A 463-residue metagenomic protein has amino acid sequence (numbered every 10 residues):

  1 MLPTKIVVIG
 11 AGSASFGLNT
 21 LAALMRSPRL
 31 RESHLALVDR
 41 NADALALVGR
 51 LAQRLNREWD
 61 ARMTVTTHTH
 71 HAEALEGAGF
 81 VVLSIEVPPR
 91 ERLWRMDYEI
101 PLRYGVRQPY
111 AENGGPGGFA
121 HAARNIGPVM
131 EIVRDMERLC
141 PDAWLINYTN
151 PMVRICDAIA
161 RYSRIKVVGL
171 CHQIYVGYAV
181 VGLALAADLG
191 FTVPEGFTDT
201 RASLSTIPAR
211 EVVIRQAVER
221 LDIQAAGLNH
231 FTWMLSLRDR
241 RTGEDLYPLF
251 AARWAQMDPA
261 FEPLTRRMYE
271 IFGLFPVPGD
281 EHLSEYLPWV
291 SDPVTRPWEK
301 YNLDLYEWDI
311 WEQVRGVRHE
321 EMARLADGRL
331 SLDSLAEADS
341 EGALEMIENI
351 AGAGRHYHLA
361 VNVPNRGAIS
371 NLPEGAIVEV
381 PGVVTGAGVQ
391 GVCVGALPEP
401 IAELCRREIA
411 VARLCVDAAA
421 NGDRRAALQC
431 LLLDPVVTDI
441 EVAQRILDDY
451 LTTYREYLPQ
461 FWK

Functional and structural regions predicted by a protein language model:
I6-L35: N-terminal Rossmann-like dinucleotide-binding module
R26-D60: Glycine-rich phosphate-binding loop and adjoining beta1-alpha1-beta2 segment of Rossmann-like nucleotide-binding folds
R57-T66, E219: A short helix-to-beta-strand connector/capping loop
T64-G77: Short acidic low-complexity segments
G77-I85: Hydrophobic or amphipathic alpha-helical targeting/insertion segments
E91-Y162: Rossmann-fold NAD(P)-binding glycine/threonine-rich loop
I132-H230: Internal, well-ordered domain-core segments that constitute the primary functional module of diverse proteins
L185-K463: Long, compositionally biased stretches enriched for glycine and/or charged residues
